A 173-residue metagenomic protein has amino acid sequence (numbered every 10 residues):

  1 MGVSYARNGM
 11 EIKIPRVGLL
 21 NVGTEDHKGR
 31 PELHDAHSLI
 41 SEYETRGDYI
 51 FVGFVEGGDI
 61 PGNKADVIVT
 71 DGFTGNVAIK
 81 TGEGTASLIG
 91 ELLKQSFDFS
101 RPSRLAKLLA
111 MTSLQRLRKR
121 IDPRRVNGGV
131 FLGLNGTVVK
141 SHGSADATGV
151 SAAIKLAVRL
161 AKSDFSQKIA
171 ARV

Functional and structural regions predicted by a protein language model:
M1-G57, D66: Glycine-rich phosphate/diphosphate-binding loop of Rossmann-like nucleotide-binding domains
K13, R172-V173: Generic structural signal for short, solvent-exposed loop/turn connectors between secondary structure elements
P61: N-terminal small/polar loop signature for handling phosphorylated ligands or for N-terminal nucleophile
K64-I68, G72-R172: Glycine-rich phosphate/nucleotide-binding loop
